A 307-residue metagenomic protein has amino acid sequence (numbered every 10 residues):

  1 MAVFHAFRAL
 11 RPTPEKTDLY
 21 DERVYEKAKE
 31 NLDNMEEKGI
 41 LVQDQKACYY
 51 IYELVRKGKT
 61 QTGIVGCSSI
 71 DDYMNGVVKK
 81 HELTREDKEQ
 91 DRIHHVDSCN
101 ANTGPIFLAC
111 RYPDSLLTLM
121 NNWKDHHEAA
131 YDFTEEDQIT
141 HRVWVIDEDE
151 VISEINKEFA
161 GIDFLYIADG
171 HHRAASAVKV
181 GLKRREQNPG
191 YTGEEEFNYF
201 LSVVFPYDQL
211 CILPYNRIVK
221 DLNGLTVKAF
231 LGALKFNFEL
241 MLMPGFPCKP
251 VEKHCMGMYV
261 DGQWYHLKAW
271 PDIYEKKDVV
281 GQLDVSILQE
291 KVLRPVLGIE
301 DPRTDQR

Functional and structural regions predicted by a protein language model:
M1-R307: Surface-exposed, charge/polar-rich loops and edge strands
